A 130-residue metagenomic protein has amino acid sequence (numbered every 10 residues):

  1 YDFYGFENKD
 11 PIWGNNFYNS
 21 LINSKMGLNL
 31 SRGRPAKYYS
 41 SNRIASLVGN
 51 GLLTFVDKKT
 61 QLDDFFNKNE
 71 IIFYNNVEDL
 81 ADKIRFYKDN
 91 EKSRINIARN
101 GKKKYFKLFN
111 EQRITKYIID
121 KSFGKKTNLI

Functional and structural regions predicted by a protein language model:
Y1-N69, F73, K125: Nucleotide-sugar donor-binding catalytic core of glycosyltransferases
N15-N16, D79-D82: Short acidic active-site motifs
R43, K83, N100-G101: Short, hydrophobic/aromatic alpha-helical segments in well-folded domains
F66, I84, A98: Short, flexible helix/strand-to-coil boundary loops that buttress conserved ligand/catalytic motifs in alpha/beta
K68-V77, Y87-E91: Conserved acidic donor-binding segment of nucleotide-sugar-dependent glycosyltransferases
D89-S122: A charged, aromatic-enriched C-terminal amphipathic alpha-helix characteristic of glycosyltransferases across folds
D120-I130: C-terminal accessory extensions appended to soluble enzyme cores
